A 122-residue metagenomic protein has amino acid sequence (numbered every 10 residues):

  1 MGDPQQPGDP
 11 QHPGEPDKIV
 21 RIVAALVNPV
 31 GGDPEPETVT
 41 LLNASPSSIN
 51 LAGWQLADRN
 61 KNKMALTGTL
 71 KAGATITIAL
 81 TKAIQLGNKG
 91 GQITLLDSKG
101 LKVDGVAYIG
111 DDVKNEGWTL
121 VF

Functional and structural regions predicted by a protein language model:
M1-W54, L80-K89, V106, G110-D112 (+1 more regions): A structural motif detector for short, solvent-exposed N-terminal "entry" segments of globular domains
V30, N62, L101: Surface-exposed, flexible loop/turn segments at secondary-structure boundaries
G53-A57, I93-L95: Short conserved beta-strand and strand-loop elements enriched in small hydrophobics with frequent Asp/Gly
R59-N88, Q92: Intrinsically disordered, low-complexity Pro/Gly/Ser/Thr-rich segments with frequent PxxP/GP/PP motifs and embedded
T94-V113: Short, exposed beta-strand-loop hairpins at the edges of beta-sheets in extracellular/periplasmic proteins
